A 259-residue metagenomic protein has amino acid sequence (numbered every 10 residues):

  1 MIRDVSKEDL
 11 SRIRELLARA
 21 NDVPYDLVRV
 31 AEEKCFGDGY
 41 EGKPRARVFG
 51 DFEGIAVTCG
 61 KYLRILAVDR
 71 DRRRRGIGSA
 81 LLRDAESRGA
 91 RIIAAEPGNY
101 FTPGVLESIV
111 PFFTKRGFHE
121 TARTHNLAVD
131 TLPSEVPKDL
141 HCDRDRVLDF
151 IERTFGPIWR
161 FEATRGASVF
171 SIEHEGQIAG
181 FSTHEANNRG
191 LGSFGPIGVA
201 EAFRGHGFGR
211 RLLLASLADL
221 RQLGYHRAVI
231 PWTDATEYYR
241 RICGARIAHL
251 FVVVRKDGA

Functional and structural regions predicted by a protein language model:
M1-G37, G50, T124, P133-I158: Short amphipathic alpha-helix that is part of the acyltransferase structural core
P24-V48, G54-Y62, E152-A200: A conserved beta-strand-loop-helix scaffold within acyl/acetyltransferase catalytic domains
F52-G54, G117, A122-R123, G180 (+1 more regions): A structural microfeature
K61-R75, N99, I197-G205, D234: A short, internal acetyl-CoA/4′-phosphopantetheine-binding micro-motif in the GNAT/acyltransferase core
L63, A90-A95, Y100, F194 (+1 more regions): Conserved hydrophobic beta-strand within the GNAT/NAT acetyltransferase core sheet that lines the active-site cleft
R74-E135, V252-K256: Acyl-donor-binding surface of acyltransferase catalytic domains
R74-S87, V199, G205-A218, Q222 (+1 more regions): Conserved acetyl-CoA-binding loop-helix of GNAT-fold acetyltransferases
